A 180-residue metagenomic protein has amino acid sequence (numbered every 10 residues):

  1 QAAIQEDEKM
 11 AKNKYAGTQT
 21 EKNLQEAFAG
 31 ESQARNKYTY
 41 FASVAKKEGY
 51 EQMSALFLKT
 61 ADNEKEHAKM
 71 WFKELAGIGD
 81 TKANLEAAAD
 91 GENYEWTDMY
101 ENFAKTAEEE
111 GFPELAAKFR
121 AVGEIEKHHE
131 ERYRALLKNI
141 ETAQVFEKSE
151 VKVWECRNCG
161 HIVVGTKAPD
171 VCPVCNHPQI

Functional and structural regions predicted by a protein language model:
Q1-K9: Short, Lys/Arg-enriched N-terminal segments with co-localized hydrophobic residues within the first ~10-30 amino acids
M10-I180: Non-heme di-metal
